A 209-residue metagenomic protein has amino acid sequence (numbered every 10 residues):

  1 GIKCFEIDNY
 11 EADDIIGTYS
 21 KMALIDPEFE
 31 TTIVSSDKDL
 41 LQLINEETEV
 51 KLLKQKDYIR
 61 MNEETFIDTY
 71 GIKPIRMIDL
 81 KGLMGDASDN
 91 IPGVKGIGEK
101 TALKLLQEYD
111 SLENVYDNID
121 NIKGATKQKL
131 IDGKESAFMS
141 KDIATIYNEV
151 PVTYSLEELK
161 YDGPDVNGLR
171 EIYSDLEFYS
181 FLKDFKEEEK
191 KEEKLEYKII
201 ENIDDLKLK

Functional and structural regions predicted by a protein language model:
G1-P151: Extended two-metal-dependent nuclease catalytic cores across DNA- and RNA-processing enzymes
S155-K209: Long, highly charged low-complexity segments
